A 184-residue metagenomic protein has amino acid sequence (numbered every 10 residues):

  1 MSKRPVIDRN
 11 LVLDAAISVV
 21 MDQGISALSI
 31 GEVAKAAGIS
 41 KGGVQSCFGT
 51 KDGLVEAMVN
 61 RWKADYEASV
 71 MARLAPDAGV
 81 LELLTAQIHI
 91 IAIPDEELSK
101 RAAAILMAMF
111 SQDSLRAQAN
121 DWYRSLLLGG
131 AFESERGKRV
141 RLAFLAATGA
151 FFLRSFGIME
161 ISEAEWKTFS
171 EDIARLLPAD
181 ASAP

Functional and structural regions predicted by a protein language model:
M1-I7, A181-P184: N-terminal intrinsically disordered/low-complexity leader segments
R4, A75, I158-I161: Pocket-edge positions in alpha/beta enzyme catalytic cores
L11, A15, V19-G53, A57: Helix-turn-helix
A15-Q23, S69, A146-L153: Solvent-exposed, amphipathic alpha-helical segments
A57, A64-A103: Hydrophobic alpha-helical connector segments
T85-F132: Short secondary-structure transition hinges
S114-N120, R124-P184: Hydrophobic/aromatic-rich alpha-helical bundle segments in the mid-to-C-terminal region
